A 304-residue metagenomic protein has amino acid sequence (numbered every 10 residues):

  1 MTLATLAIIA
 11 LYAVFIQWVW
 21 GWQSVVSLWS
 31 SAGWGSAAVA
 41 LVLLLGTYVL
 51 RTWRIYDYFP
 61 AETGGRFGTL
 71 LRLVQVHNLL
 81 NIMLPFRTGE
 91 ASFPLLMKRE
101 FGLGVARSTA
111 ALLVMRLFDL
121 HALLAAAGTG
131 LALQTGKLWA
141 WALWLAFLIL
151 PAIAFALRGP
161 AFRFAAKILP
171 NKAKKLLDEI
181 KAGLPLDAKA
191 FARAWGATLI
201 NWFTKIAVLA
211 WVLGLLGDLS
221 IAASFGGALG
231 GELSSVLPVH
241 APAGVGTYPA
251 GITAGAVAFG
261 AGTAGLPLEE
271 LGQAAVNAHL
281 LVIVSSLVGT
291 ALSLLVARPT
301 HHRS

Functional and structural regions predicted by a protein language model:
M1-V76, A132-L237, G262-S304: Predominantly cytoplasmic-facing regulatory/coupling regions of multi-pass membrane proteins
L50, T88, H121-A125, V284: Residue positions within transmembrane alpha-helices of multi-pass solute transporters
L71-G102: Extended non-transmembrane interhelical loops and adjacent amphipathic helices of multipass membrane proteins
H77-P85, L229-P249: Transmembrane alpha-helix interface/packing and boundary motifs in multi-pass membrane proteins, characterized by
T88-E100, H240-A258: Re-entrant/interfacial helical elements at transmembrane boundaries that shape and gate the permeation pathway
S92, T109-L112, A228, A275: Membrane-interface helix-entry/capping residues at the boundaries of transmembrane alpha-helices
R99-L120: Membrane-interface helix-loop-helix junctions at boundaries between adjacent transmembrane segments
L113-L133: Hydrophobic alpha-helical transmembrane segments of ABC transporter permease domains
